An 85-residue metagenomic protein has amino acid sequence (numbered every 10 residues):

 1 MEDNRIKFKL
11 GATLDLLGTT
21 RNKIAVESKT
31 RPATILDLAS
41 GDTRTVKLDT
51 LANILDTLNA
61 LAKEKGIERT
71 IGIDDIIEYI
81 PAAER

Functional and structural regions predicted by a protein language model:
M1-E27, E84: A short, Lys/Arg-rich alpha-helix, primarily the initiator
L10, L14, L38, L51 (+1 more regions): Generic leucine side-chain signal with a strong bias for well-ordered alpha-helical environments
S28-T30, L58-N59: A short, basic/aromatic helix-end/turn motif that makes direct DNA contacts
P32, D37, R44, K63-R85: Short, charged recognition helix plus adjacent turn of helix-turn-helix-like nucleic-acid-binding domains
D42-L48: Short, solvent-exposed alpha-helical "recognition" segments
D49-T70: DNA major-groove recognition helix of helix-turn-helix/homeodomain DNA-binding modules
